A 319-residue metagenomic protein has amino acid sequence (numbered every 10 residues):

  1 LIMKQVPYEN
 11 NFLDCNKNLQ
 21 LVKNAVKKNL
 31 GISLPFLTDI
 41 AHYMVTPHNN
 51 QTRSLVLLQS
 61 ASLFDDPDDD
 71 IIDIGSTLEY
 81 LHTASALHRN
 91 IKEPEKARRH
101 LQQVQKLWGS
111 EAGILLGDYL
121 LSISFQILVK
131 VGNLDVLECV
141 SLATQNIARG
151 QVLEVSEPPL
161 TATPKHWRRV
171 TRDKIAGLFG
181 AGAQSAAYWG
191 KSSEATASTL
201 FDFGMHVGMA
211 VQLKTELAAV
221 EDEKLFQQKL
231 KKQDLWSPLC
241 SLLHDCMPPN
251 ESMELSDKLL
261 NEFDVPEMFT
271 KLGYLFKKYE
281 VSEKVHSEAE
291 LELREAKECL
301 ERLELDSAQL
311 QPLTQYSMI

Functional and structural regions predicted by a protein language model:
L1-I319: All-alpha prenyltransferase/terpene-synthase fold signal
